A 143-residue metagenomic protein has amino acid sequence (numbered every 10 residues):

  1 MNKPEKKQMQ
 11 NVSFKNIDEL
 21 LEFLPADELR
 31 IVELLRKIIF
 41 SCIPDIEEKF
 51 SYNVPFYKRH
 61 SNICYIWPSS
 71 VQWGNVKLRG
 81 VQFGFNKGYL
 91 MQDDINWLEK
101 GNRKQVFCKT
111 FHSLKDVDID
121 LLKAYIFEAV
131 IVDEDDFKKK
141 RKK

Functional and structural regions predicted by a protein language model:
M1-K143: Charge-dense, helix-prone N-terminal extensions
